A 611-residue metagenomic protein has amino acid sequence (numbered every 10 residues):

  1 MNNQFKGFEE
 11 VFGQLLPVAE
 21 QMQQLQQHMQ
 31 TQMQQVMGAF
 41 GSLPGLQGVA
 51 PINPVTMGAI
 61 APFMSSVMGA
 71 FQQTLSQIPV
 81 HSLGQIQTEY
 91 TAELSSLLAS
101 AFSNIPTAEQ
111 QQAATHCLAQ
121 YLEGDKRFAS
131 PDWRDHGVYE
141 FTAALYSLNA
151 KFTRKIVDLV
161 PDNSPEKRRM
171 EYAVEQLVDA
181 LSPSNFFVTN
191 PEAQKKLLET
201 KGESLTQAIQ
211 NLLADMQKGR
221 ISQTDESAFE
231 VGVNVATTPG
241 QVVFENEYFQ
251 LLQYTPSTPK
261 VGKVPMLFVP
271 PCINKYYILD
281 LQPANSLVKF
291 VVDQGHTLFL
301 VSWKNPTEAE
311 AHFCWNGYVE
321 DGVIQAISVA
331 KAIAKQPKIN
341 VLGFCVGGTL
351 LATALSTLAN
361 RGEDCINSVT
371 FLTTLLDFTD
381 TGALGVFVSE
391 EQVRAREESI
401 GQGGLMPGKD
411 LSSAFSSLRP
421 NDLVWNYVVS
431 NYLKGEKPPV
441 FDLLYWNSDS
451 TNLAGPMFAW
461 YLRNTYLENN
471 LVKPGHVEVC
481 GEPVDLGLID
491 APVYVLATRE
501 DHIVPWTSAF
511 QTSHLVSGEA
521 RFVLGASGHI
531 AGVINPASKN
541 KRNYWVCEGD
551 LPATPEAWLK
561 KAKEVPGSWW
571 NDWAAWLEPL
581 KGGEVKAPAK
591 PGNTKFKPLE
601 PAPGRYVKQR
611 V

Functional and structural regions predicted by a protein language model:
M1-Y248, V261-G262, F299, T512 (+4 more regions): Amphipathic, low-complexity, repeat-rich surface-exposed segments
V157-K195, A332, Q336, L350 (+3 more regions): Alpha/beta-hydrolase-fold enzymes
G262-C272: Short beta-strand element of the alpha/beta-hydrolase
D280-L298: Short amphipathic alpha-helix adjacent to the substrate-entry channel of hydrolases
E310-A334: Alpha/beta-hydrolase active-site loop
I327-G347: Alpha/beta-hydrolase fold nucleophile elbow
V495-A497, D501: Short beta-strand/loop motif that positions the catalytic acidic residue of the alpha/beta-hydrolase fold
P505-L515, A526: Short alpha-helix in the alpha/beta-hydrolase fold that links the catalytic acid
